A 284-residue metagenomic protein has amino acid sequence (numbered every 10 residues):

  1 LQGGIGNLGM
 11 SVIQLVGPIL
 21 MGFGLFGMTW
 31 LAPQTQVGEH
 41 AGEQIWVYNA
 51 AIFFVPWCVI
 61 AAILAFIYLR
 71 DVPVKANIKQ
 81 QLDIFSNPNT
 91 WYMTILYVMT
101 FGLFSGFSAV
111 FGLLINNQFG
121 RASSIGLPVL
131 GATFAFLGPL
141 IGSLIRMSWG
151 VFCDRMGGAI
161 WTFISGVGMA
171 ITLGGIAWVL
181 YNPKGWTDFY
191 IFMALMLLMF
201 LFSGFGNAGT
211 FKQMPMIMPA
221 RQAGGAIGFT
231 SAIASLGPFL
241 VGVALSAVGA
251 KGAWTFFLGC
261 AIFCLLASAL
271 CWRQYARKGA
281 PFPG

Functional and structural regions predicted by a protein language model:
L1, G204-M218: Intracellular juxtamembrane helix-capping segments at the cytosolic ends of symmetry-related transmembrane helices
L1-L25, S231-V241: Glycine-rich segments within core transmembrane alpha-helices of 12-TM secondary carriers
G22, V55-V74, S268-Y275: C-terminal membrane-cytosol helix-exit motif in multi-pass small-molecule transporters
G22-V55, S246-C264: A membrane-interface helix-boundary motif in multi-pass transporters
N87-S143: Extracytoplasmic gate region of multi-pass secondary transporters
I145-G158: Helix-to-loop junctions at the C-terminal end of transmembrane segments in multipass secondary transporters
A159-G209: C-terminal transmembrane helical hairpin of 12-TM major facilitator-type secondary transporters
I217-A250: A late C-terminal transmembrane helix in Major Facilitator Superfamily
